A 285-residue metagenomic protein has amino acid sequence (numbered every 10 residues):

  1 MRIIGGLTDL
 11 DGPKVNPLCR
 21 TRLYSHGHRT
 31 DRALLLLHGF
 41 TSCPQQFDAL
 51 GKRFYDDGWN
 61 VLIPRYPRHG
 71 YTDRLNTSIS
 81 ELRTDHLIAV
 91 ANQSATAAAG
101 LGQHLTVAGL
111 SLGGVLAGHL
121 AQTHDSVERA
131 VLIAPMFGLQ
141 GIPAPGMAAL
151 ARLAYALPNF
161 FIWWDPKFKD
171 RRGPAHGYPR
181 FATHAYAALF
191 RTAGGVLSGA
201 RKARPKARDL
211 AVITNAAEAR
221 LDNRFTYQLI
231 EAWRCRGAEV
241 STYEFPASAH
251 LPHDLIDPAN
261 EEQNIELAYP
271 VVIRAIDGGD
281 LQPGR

Functional and structural regions predicted by a protein language model:
M1-K14, P135-K202, E244-A268: The alpha/beta-hydrolase serine catalytic core
V15-H69: Short, surface-exposed "cap/lid" segments of acyl-processing enzymes
S25-H28, G177-A249, Q263-I273, D277: Serine-hydrolase catalytic core
R68-D73, F137: Alpha/beta-hydrolase active-site loop signature
T72-L101: Catalytic nucleophile-loop/oxyanion-hole region of alpha/beta-hydrolase and closely related hydrolase-like folds
A108-G113, A117: Gly/Ala-rich beta-loop-alpha elbow adjacent to hydrolase catalytic centers
I133-A134, I213: Alpha/beta-hydrolase-fold catalytic nucleophile elbow
